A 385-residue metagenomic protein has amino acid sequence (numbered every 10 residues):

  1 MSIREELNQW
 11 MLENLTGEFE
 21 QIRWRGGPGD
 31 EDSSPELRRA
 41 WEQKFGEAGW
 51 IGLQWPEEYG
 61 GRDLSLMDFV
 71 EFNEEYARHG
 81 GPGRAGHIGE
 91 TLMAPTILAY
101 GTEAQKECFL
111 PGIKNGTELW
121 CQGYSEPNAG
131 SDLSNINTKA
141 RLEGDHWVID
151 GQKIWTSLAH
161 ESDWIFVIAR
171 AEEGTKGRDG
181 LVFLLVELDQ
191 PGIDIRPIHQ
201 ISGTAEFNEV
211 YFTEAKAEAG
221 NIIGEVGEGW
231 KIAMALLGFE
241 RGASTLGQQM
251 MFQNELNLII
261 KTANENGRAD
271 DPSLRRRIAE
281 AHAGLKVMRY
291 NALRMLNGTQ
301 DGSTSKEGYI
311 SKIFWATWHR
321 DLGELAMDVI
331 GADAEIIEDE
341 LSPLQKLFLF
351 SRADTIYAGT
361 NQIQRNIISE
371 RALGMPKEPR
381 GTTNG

Functional and structural regions predicted by a protein language model:
M1-H87, E107-N115, L258, E265-N266 (+5 more regions): Amphipathic, small/basic residue-rich leader segments at the start of a protein or domain
S2-E5, I193-Y290, D354, G385: Glycine-rich beta->alpha junctions and the first turn(s) of the following alpha-helix
L15, S65-M67, E71-F72, L92 (+4 more regions): Glycine-rich phosphate/cofactor-binding loops in nucleotide/flavin-utilizing enzymes
F19-G29, R268-R275, K286-D339: C-terminal helix-coil-helix/basic helical segment that borders enzyme active sites and/or dimer interfaces and provides
R84-A104, G130: N-terminal glycine-rich flavin-associated loop
G116-Y124, I168: A short, Trp-centered hydrophobic/proline-enriched beta-strand micro-motif
T138-R141: A structural signal for short hydrophobic beta-strand segments in well-ordered beta-sheet cores
D145-H146, D150-R196: A short core secondary-structure module
